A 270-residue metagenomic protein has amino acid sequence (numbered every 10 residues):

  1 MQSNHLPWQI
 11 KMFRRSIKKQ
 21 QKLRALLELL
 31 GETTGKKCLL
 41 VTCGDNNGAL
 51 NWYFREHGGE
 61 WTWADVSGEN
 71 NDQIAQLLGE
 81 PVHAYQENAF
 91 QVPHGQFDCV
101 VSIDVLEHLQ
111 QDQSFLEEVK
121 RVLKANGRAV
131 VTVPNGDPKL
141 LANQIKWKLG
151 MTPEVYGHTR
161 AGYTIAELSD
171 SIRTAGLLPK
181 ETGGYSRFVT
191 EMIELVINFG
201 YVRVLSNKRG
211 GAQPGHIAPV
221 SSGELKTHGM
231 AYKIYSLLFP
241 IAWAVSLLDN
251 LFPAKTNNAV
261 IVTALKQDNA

Functional and structural regions predicted by a protein language model:
M1-G95, C99-I103, L116, W147 (+5 more regions): Conserved N-terminal segment of class I S-adenosyl-L-methionine
Q2-N4, Q9-I17, Q113-E118, R128-T263: S-adenosyl-L-methionine-dependent methyltransferase catalytic module, highlighting the catalytic core
G48-A49, Q110, K139: Glycine/Thr-rich phosphate-binding loops of Rossmann-like dinucleotide-binding domains
D104-H108: A short His-aromatic
L109-Q110, L123-A125: Helix-to-beta-strand junctions that scaffold the AdoMet/dcAdoMet cofactor pocket in Class I SAM-dependent enzymes
